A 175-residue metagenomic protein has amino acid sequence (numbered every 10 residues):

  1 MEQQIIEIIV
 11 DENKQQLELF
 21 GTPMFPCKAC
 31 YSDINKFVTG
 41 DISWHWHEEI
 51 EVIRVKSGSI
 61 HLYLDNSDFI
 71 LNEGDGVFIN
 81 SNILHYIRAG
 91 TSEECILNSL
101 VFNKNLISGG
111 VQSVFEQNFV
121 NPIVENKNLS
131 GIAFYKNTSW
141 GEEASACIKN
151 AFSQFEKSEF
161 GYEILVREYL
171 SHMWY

Functional and structural regions predicted by a protein language model:
M1-I70, G76, I83, Q117 (+1 more regions): Generic protein-terminus/edge-of-domain signal
E2-D11, L17-K28, L84-F152: A hydrophobic/aromatic-rich effector-binding and dimerization subdomain of bacterial HTH-type transcriptional regulators
N35-G40, K104-V111, K127-A133, V166-Y175: Hydrophobic transmembrane alpha-helix bundles
T39-W46, R88-G90, G110-Q112, Y162: Short histidine-centered beta-strand/loop micro-motifs that create catalytic or ligand/metal-coordination sites
S43, D65-D68, V111, Y135 (+1 more regions): Short N-terminal micro-motifs specific to bacterial/archaeal maturation and metal-cluster initiation sites
H61, L129-S130, K157, G161: A general structural signal for well-ordered secondary-structure junctions
D75-F78, V120-P122: Juxtamembrane helix-loop transition sites at the ends of transmembrane segments in multi-pass membrane proteins
Y135-Y175: An amphipathic alpha-helical interaction segment
